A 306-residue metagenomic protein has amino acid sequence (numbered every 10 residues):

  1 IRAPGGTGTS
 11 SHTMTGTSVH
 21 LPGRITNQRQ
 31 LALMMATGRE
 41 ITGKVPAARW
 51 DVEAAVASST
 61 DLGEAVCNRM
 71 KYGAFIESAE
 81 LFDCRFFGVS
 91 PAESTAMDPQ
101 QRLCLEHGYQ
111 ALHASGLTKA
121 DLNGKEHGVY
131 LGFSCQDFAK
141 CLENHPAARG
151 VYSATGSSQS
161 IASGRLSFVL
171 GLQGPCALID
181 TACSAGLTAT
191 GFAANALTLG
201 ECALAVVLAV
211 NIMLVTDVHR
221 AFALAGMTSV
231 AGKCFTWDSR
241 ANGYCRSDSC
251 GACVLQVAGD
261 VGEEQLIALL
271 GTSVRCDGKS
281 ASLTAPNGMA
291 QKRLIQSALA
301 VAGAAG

Functional and structural regions predicted by a protein language model:
I1-G306: Condensing-enzyme catalytic core of the thiolase-fold
